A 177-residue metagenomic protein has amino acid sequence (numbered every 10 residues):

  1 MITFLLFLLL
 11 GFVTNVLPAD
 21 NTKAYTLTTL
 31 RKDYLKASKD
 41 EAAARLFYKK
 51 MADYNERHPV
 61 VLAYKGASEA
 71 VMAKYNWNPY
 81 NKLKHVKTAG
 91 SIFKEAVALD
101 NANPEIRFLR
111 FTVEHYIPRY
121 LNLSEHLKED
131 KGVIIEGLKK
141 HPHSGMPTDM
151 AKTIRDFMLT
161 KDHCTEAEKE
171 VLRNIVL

Functional and structural regions predicted by a protein language model:
M1-T26: Bacterial Sec-dependent N-terminal signal peptides
L35-S38, V71-Y80, Y116-L121, D162: Short coil/turn linking the two alpha-helices of tandem helical-hairpin repeats
L35-Y48, K82-G90, L123, L127-K131: Helix-turn-helix repeat elements of alpha-solenoid scaffolds
K50-M51, A89, A96, I134: Canonical positions in the second alpha-helix
K65, M72, R110, I154-M158: Structural register within alpha-helical repeat arrays
I134-L177: Terminal, low-structured helical/coil segments at or just beyond the last alpha-helical repeat
